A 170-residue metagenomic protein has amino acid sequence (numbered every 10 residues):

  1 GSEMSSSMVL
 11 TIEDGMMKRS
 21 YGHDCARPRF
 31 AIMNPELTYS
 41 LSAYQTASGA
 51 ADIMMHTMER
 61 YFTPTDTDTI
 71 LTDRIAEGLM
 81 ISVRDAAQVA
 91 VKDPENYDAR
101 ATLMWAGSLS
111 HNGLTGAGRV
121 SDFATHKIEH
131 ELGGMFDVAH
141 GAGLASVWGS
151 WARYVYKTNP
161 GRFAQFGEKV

Functional and structural regions predicted by a protein language model:
G1-L71, Q165: A glycine/threonine-rich phosphate-anchoring loop and its flanking beta-alpha core in nucleotide/phosphate-binding
R60-V170: Active-site segments that bind and position negatively charged phosphate/pyrophosphate groups
